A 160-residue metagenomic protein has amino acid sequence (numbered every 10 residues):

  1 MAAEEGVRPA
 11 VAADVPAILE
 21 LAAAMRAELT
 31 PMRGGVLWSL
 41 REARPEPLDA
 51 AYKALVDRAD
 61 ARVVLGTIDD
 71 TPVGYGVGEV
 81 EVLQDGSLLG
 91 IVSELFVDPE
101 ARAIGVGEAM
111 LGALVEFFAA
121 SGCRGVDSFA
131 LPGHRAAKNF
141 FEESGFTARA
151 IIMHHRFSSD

Functional and structural regions predicted by a protein language model:
E4-G6: Extreme N-terminal starter segment of soluble prokaryotic enzymes
P9-A13, E20-M32, S39-S87, S93 (+3 more regions): Acetyl-CoA-dependent GNAT
A10, L95-V97, A130: Hydrophobic adenine-recognition pocket in adenosine-nucleotide-binding enzymes
V92-R102: A short, internal acetyl-CoA/4′-phosphopantetheine-binding micro-motif in the GNAT/acyltransferase core
A101, G105-A113: Conserved acetyl-CoA pyrophosphate-binding loop and the N-cap/start of the following alpha-helix in GNAT-like
R102, D127-A137, H154-R156: Conserved beta-strand-loop-alpha-helix junction that forms the acyl-donor binding cleft
E108, A120, P132-A150: Conserved active-site alpha-helix within GNAT-family acetyltransferase domains
F118-F129: Conserved GNAT acetyl-CoA-binding A-motif
